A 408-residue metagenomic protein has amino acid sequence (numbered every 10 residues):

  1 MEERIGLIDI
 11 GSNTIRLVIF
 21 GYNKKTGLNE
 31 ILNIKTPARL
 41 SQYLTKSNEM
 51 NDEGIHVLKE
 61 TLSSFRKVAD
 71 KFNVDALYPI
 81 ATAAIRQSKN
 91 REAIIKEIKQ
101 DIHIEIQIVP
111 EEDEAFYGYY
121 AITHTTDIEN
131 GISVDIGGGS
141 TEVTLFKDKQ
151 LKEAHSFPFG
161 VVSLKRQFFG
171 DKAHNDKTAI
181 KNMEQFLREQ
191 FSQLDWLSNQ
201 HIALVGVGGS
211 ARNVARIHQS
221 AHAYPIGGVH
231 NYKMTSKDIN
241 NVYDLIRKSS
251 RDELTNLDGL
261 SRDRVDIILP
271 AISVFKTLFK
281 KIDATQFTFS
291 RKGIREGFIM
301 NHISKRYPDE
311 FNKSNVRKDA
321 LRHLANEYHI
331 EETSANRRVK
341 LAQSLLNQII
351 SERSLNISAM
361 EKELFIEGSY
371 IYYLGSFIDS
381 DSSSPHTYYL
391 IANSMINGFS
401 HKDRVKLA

Functional and structural regions predicted by a protein language model:
M1-E30, I122-F157, G209, N213: Gly/Thr-rich phosphate-binding beta-strand-loop-beta motif of the actin/hexokinase/Hsp70
E2-Q100, E105: Conserved phosphate-binding loops in N-terminal lobes of ATP-dependent enzymes of the actin/Hsp70/sugar-kinase
K24, K96-I98, Q150, A221-P225: Glycine-rich, phosphate-binding/catalytic loops in enzymes
I34-P37, H155-S163: Mobile beta-alpha loop/short-helix "lid" or hinge segments that flank ligand
Y43-L44, N48-M50, I55-T61, K67 (+6 more regions): Helical "lid/coupling" subdomains associated with nucleotide-phosphate turnover
F72-N73, T126-E129, L197-Q200: Glycine-rich phosphate-binding loop signature in dinucleotide/nucleotide-binding domains
E97-I102, T125, T277, K281: Alpha-helical structural signal in soluble globular domains
